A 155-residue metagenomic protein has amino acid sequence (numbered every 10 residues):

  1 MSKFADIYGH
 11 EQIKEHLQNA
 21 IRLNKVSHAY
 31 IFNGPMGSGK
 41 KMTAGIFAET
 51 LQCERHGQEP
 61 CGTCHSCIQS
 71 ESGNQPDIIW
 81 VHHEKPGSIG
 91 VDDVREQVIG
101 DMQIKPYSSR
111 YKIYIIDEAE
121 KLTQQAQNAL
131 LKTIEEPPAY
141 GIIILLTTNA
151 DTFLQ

Functional and structural regions predicted by a protein language model:
S2-Q125, K132: Clamp-loader machinery-focused feature within the broader ASCE/P-loop NTPase space
K14, A150-D151: Alpha-helix N-cap/helix-start and coil->helix boundary motif
S38, D151-T152: Short alpha-helical
Q103, N128-L145: Conserved catalytic/switch belt of AAA+ P-loop NTPases
E118-A119, L145-A150: A short beta-strand-to-loop transition that corresponds to the Sensor-1 phosphate-sensing loop of AAA+ P-loop ATPases
K121-L122, E136, T152: Residues immediately C-terminal
Q155: Small-residue (GG/TT-enriched) beta-loop-alpha framework at ligand/catalytic clefts
